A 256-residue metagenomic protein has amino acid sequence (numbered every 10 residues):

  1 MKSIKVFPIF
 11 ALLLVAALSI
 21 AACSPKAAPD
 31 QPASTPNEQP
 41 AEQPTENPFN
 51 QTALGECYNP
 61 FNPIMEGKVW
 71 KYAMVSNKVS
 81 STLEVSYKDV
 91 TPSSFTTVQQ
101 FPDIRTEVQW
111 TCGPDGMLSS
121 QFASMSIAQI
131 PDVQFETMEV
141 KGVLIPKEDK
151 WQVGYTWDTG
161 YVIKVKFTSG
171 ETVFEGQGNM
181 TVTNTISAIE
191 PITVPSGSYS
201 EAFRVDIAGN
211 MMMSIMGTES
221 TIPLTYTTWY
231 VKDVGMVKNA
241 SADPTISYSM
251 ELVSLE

Functional and structural regions predicted by a protein language model:
M1-F10: Bacterial N-terminal signal peptides that target proteins for export
L18-A22: C-terminal motif of bacterial Sec signal peptides marking the signal peptidase cleavage site
S24-K26: Bacterial signal peptide processing site
P40-E256: Conserved functional acidic sites
